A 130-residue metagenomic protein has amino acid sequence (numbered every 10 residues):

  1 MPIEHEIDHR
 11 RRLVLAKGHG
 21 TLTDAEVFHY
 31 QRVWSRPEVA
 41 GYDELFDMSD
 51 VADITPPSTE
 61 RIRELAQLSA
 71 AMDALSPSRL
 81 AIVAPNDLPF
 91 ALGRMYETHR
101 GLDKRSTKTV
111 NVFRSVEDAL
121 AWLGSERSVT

Functional and structural regions predicted by a protein language model:
M1-T130: Amphipathic, Lys/Arg-enriched alpha-helical "gate/interface" segment within cytosolic domains that mediates
